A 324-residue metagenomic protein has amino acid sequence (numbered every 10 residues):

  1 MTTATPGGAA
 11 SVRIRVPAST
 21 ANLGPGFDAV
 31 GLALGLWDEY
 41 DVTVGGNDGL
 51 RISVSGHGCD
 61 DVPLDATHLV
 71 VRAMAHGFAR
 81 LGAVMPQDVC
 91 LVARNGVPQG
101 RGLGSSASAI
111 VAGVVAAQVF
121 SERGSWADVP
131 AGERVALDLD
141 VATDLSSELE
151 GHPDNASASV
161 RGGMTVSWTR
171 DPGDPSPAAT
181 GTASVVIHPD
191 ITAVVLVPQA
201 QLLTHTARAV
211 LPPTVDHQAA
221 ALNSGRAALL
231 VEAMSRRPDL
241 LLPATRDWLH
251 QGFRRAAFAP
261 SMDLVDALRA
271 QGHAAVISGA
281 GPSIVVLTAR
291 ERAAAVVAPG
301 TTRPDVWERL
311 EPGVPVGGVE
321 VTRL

Functional and structural regions predicted by a protein language model:
M1-R101, V119-E122, W126, G132 (+2 more regions): ATP-binding N-lobe of GHMP and related small-molecule kinases
A4, D28-G31, S147-S157, T180-I187 (+1 more regions): A generic local secondary-structure boundary/capping motif
R15-P17, A33, S159-R161, W168 (+2 more regions): Short beta-strand segments
T43, S159-R161, T165-D171, S235 (+2 more regions): Short beta-strand-to-turn element immediately C-terminal to the catalytic PLP-Schiff-base lysine in fold type I
V84-T180: Gly/Ser-rich oxyanion-binding loop with an adjacent helix/lid that shapes the negatively charged ligand pocket
V195-A256: Active-site rim beta-loop-alpha module in soluble metabolic enzymes
A233-L324: Glycine-rich, charge-dense phosphate/pyrophosphate-binding loop(s) and the adjacent flexible "lid"/catalytic subdomain
